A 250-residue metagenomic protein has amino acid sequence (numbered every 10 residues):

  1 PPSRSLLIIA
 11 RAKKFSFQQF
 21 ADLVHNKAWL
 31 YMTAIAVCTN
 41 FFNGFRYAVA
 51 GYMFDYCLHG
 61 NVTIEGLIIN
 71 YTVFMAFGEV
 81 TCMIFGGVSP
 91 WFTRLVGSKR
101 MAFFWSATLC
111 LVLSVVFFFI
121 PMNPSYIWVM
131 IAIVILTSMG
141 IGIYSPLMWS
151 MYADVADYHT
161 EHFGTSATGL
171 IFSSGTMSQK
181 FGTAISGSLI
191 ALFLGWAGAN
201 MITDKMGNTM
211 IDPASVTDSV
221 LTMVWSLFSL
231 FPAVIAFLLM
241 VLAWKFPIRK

Functional and structural regions predicted by a protein language model:
P1-K250: Membrane-embedded alpha-helical bundles of multi-pass transporters/translocases, especially carrier/permease families
